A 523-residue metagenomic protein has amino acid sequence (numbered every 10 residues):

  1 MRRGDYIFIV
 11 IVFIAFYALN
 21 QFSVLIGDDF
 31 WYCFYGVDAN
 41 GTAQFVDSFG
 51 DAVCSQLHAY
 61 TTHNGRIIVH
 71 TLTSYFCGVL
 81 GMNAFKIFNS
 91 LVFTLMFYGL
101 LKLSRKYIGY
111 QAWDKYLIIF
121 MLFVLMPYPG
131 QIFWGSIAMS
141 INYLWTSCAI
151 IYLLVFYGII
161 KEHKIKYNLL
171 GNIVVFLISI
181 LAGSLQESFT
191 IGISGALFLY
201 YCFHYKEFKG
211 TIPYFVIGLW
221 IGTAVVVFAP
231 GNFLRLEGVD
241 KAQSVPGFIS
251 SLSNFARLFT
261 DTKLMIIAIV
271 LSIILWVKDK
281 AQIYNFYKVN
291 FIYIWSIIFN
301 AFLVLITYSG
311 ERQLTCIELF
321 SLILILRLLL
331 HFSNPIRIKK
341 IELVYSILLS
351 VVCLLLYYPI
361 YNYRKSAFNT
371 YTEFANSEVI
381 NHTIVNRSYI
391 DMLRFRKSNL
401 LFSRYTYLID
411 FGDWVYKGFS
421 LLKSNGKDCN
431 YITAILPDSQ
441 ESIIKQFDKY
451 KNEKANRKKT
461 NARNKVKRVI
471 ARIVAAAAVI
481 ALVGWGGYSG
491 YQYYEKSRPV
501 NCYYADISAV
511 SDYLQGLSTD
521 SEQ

Functional and structural regions predicted by a protein language model:
R3-D5, Y110-I118, N168-G171, K209-V216 (+2 more regions): Membrane-interfacial loop-to-transmembrane alpha-helix junctions, especially the N-terminal start
G4-H63, I67, C77-M96, R105-W113 (+3 more regions): Intrinsically disordered, polar/acidic, low-complexity terminal segments
N20-N83, I180-N290, I294-I297, V304-Q313: Transmembrane catalytic cores of multi-pass membrane glycosyltransferases and polysaccharide-assembly enzymes
R66, Y116-G158, F259-A268, I298-I325: Membrane-interface micro-motifs in multi-pass membrane enzymes
F93-S104, A149-K161, G195-C202, A268-I274 (+1 more regions): Transmembrane alpha-helical segments
G99-L117, I137, I159: Transmembrane alpha-helical segments of multipass membrane enzymes and assembly factors that act on membrane-embedded
I159-L181, G210: Short hydrophobic alpha-helices at membrane interfaces in multi-pass membrane enzymes
G171-V174, H331-Y357, V479: Signature aromatic-anchored transmembrane alpha helix within multi-pass, membrane-resident enzymes that catalyze glycan
